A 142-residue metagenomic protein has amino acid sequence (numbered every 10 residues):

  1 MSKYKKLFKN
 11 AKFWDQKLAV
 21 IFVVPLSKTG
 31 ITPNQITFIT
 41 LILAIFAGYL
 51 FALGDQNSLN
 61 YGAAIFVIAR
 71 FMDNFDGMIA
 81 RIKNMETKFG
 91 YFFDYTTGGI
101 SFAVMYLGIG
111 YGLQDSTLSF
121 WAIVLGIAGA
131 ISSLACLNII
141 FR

Functional and structural regions predicted by a protein language model:
M1-V23, Y95-R142: A feature for the membrane-embedded catalytic helix bundles of lipid/isoprenoid biosynthetic enzymes
M1-Y61: Topogenic membrane-insertion module of multi-pass membrane proteins
K28, L53-N57, E86, G90 (+1 more regions): Juxtamembrane/transmembrane-helix boundary motifs in multi-pass membrane proteins
F38, N60-A64, I123-I127: Hydrophobic alpha-helical transmembrane segments
L41-A44, R70, A130: Residue-level recognition of pore/gate-forming positions within transmembrane alpha-helices of multi-pass
A52-G54, D73-R81, L134-R142: Juxtamembrane membrane-interface segments at transmembrane alpha-helix termini
N57-G110: Acidic (Asp/Glu-rich) catalytic motifs at the cytosolic membrane interface
